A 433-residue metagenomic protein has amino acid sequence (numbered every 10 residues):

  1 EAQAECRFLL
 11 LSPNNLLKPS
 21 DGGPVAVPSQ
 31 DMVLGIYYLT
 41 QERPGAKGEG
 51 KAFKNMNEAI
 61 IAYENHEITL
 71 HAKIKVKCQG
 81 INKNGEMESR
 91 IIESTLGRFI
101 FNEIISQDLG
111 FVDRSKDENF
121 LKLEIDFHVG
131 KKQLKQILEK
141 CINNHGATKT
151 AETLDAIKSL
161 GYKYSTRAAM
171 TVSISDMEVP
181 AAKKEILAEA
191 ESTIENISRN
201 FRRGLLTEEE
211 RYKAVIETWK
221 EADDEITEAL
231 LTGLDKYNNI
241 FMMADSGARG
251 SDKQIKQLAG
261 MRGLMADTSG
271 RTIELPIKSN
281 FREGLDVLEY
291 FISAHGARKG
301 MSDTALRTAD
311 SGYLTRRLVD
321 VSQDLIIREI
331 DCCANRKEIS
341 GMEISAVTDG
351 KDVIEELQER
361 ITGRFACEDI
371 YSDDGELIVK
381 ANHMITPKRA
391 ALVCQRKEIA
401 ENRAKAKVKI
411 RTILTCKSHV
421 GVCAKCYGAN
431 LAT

Functional and structural regions predicted by a protein language model:
A2, R7, L11-H128, L134-D155 (+7 more regions): Intrinsically disordered, low-complexity regulatory segments
A26, A169-M177, L234-D235, D331-E338: Short, glycine/acidic-rich hinge or "gate" loops at secondary-structure transitions that mediate conformational
K132-E139, T171-V172, M177: Surface-exposed loop-to-helix/strand elements on domain peripheries
G146, K158-E178, A182: Class II aminoacyl-tRNA synthetase catalytic cores and aaRS-like
E209-R262: Gly/Pro-rich turn-and-neighbor structural signature
F241-Y290, N430-T433: Non-catalytic terminal/interface segments that mediate subunit docking, oligomerization, and allosteric communication
